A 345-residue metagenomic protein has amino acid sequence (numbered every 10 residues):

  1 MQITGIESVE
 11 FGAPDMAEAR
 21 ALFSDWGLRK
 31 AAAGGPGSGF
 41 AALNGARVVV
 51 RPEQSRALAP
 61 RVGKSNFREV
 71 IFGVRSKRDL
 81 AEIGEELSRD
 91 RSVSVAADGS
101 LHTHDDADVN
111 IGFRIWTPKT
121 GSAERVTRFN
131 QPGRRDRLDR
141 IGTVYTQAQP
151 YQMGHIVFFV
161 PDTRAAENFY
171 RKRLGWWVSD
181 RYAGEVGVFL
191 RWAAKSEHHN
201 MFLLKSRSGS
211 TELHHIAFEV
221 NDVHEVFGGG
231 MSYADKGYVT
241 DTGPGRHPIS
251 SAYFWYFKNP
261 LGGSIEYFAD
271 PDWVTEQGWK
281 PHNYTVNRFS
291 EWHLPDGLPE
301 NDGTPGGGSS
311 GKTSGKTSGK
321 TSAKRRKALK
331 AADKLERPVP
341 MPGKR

Functional and structural regions predicted by a protein language model:
M1-R51, H102, F158-H198: Core segments of cupin and vicinal oxygen chelate
T4-P36, A42-A57, R61-E82, R89-D90 (+1 more regions): The feature marks the first
G5-P14, A59-E86, D98-V109, Q152-P161 (+2 more regions): Vicinal oxygen chelate
W26, D90-R91, L174, K236: Residues at alpha-helix termini
L28-S65, V109-T117, S179-H214, V220-V223 (+2 more regions): Conserved short beta-strand elements that form part of the metal-binding/catalytic scaffold of enzyme active sites
G84-Q149, V188, G237-R345: Vicinal oxygen chelate
N130-R171, G175: Non-heme Fe(II) oxygenase catalytic core, chiefly the N-lobe of the double-stranded beta-helix
